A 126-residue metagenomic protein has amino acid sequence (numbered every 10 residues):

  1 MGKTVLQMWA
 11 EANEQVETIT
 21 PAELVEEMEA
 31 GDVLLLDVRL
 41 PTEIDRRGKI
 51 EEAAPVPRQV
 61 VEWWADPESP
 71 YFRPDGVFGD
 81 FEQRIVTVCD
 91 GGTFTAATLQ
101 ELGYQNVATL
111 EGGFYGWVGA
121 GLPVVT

Functional and structural regions predicted by a protein language model:
M1-L34, P41-V86, G91-T126: Rhodanese-like catalytic fold shared by cysteine-dependent sulfurtransferases and DSP/PTP-type phosphatases
